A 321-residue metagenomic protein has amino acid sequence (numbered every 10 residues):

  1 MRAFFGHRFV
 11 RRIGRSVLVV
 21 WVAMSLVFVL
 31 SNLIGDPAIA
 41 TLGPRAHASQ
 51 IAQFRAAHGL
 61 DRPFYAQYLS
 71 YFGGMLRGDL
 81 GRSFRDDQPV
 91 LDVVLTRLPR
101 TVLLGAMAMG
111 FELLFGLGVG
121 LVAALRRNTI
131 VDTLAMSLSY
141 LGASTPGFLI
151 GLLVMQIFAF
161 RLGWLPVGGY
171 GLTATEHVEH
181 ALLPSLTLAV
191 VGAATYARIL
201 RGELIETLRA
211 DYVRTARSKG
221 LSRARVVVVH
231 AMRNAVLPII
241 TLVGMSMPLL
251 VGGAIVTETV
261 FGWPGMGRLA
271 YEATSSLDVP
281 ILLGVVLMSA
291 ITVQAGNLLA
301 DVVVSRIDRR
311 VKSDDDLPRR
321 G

Functional and structural regions predicted by a protein language model:
R2-H7, A23, V94-V131, G147 (+1 more regions): Alpha-helical transmembrane segments of integral membrane proteins, especially multi-pass inner/plasma-membrane
F4-V10, Y68-L80: A short amphipathic helical element positioned immediately N-terminal to and/or at the very start of a transmembrane
V10-V19: N-terminal signal-anchor/signal peptide hydrophobic helix marking the start of the first transmembrane segment
V19-L69, L162-H180: Hydrophobic alpha-helical transmembrane segments of membrane transport/permease proteins and related membrane-embedded
V27-I34, R62, G73, S137-P166 (+1 more regions): Membrane-water interface segments at the C-terminal ends of transmembrane alpha-helices in multi-pass inner-membrane
P44, Q156-G168, E258-P264: Peri-membrane helix termini and adjoining interfacial loops of integral membrane proteins
F64-Y68, D86-D87, G265-M266: Extracytoplasmic catalytic/substrate-binding loops of multi-pass membrane glycan-assembly enzymes
G73-M107: Individual transmembrane alpha-helix segments
